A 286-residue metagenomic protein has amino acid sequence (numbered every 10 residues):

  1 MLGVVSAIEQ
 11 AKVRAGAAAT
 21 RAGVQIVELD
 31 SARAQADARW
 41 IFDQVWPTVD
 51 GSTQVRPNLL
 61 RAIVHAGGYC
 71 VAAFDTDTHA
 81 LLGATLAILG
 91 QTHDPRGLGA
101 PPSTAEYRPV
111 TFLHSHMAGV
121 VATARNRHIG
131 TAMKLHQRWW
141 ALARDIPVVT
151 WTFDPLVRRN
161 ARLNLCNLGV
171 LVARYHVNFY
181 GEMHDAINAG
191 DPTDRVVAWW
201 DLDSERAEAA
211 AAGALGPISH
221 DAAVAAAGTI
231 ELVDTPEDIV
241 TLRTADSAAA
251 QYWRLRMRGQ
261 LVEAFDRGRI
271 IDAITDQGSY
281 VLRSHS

Functional and structural regions predicted by a protein language model:
M1-A18, S31, R144, V157 (+2 more regions): Intrinsically disordered, low-complexity, positively biased terminal segments
L2-G68, A72-A80, H114, I230: Short amphipathic alpha-helix that is part of the acyltransferase structural core
L60-A72, G83, G90-R96, D191-T193 (+2 more regions): A short helix-loop-beta-strand connector motif used in the catalytic cores of GNAT acetyltransferases and, in some
C70-A72, H79-L89, P95-S103, F112-G119: Conserved beta-strand in the GNAT
V120, Q137, A161, Q260: Aromatic/hydrophobic pocket-lining residues that form π-stacking "cages" and hydrophobic walls in ligand
V121-T123, F153: Active-site acidic-Proline motif in GNAT/NAT acetyltransferases
A124, H128-H136: Conserved acetyl-CoA pyrophosphate-binding loop and the N-cap/start of the following alpha-helix in GNAT-like
A141-D154: Conserved GNAT acetyl-CoA-binding A-motif
